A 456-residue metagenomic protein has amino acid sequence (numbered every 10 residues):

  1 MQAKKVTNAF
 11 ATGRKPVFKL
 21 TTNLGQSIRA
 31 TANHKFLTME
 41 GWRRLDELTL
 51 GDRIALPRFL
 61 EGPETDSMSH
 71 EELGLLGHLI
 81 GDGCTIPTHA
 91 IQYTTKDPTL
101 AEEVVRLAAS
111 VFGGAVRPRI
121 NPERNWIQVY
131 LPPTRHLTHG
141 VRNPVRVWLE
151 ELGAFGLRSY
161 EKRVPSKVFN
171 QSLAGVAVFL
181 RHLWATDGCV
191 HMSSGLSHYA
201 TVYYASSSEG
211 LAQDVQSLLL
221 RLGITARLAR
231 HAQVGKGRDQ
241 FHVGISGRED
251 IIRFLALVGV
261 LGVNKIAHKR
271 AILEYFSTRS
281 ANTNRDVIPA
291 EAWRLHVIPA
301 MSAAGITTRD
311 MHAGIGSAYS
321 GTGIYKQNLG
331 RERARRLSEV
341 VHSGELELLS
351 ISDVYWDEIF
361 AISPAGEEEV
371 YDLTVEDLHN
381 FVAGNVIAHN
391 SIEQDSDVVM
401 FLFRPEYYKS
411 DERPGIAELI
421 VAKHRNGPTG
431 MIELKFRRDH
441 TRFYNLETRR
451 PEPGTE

Functional and structural regions predicted by a protein language model:
Q2-N390: Internal intein/HINT superfamily modules and their associated LAGLIDADG
S391-E456: C-terminal regions of RecA-like/P-loop NTPase motor modules
